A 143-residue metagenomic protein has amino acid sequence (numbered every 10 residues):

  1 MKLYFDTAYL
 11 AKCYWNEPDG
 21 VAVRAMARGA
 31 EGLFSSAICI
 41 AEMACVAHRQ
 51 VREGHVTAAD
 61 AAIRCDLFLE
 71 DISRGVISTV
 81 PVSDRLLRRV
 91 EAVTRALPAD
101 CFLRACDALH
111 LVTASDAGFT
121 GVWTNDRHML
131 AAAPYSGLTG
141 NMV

Functional and structural regions predicted by a protein language model:
M1-A41, V46, Q50-I63, S136: Short, well-structured N-terminal submotif of metal-dependent ribonuclease cores
F5-D6, S35, L103-A105, D126 (+1 more regions): Histidine- and aromatic-rich ligand-binding microenvironments
P18, A41-E42, R85, L109 (+1 more regions): Short alpha-helical
G20-V21, D66, A108-L111: A generic local structural motif
G29, R49-E53, S73-I77, A96-D100: General structural signal for alpha-helix termini and helix-helix connectors
G32, A58, I63-I77, P81-V90 (+2 more regions): Anionic, Ser/Thr-rich low-complexity intrinsically disordered regions
I77-R127: Active-site neighborhoods of divalent-metal-dependent phosphate/nucleic-acid chemistry enzymes
